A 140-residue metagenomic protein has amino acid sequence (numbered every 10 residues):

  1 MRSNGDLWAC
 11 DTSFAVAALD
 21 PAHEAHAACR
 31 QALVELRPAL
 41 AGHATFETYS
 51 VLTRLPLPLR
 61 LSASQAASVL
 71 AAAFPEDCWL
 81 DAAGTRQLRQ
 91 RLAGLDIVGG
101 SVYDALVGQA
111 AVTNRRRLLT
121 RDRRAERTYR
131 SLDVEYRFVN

Functional and structural regions predicted by a protein language model:
M1-L40, L55-Q65: Short, well-structured N-terminal submotif of metal-dependent ribonuclease cores
M1-L7, G108, V112-N140: Acidic, PIN/NYN-like endoribonuclease modules and their adjacent C-terminal/linker elements
A18, G100, L118: Conserved SAM-binding loop
A41, Y103, R121: Replace "coordinates the UDP/GDP/TDP-sugar" with "coordinates nucleotide-activated sugar donors
G42-T45, S68-D96: Acidic catalytic patch
A44, G84, L106-V107, R124-A125: Alpha-helix capping/helix-boundary segments
